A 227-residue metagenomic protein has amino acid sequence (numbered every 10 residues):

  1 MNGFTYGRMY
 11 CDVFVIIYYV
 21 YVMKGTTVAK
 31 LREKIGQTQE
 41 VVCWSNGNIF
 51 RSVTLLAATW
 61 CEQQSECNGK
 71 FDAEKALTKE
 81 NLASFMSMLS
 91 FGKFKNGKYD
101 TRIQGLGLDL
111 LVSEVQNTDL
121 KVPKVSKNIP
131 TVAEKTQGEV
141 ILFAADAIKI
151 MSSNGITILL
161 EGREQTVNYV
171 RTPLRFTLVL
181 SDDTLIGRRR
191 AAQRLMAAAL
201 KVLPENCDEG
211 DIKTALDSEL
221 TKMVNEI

Functional and structural regions predicted by a protein language model:
M1, T38, N48-L160, E164-V170 (+2 more regions): ATP-dependent small-molecule kinase phosphotransfer cores that center on conserved nucleotide phosphate-binding segments
M1-G3, G7-V15: Extreme N-terminal, non-catalytic leader segments that precede Walker-type/kinase nucleotide-binding cores
F14-I17, T157: Residue-level preference for the first positions of well-ordered beta-strands
I17-E33: Glycine-rich phosphate-binding P-loop
K34-E40: Short, surface-exposed connector motifs at secondary-structure boundaries
C43-W44: Conserved RecA-like ASCE P-loop NTPase motor core of nucleic-acid helicases/translocases
P173-R175: A short beta-strand element within the Helicase C-terminal
V179-D182: Conserved AAA+ ATPase "SRH/arginine-finger" region at the nucleotide-binding site
